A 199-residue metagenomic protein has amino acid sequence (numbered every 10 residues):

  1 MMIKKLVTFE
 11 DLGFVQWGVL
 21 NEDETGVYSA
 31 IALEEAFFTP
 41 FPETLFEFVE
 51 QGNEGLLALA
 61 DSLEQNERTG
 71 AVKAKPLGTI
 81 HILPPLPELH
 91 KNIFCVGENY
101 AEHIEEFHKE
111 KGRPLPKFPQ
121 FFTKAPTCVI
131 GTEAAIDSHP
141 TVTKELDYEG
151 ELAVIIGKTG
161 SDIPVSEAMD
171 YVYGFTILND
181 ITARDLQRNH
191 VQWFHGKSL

Functional and structural regions predicted by a protein language model:
M1-L115, P119: N-terminal non-catalytic cap/leader segment that marks the start of a structured domain
H90-L199: Glycine-enriched loop-and-adjacent helix/strand subsegments that border the catalytic/binding cleft of enzyme cores
